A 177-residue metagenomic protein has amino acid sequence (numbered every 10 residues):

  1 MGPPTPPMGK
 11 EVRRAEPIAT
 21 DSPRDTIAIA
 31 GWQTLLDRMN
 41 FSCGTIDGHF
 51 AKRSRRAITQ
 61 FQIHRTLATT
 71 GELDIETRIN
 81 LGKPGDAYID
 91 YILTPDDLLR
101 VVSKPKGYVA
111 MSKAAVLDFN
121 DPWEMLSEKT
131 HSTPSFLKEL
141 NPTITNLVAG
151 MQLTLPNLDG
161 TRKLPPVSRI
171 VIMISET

Functional and structural regions predicted by a protein language model:
M1-D25, I29: Compositionally biased, proline/threonine/alanine/serine-rich low-complexity intrinsically disordered stretches
T5-A15, Y88-K106: Terminal intrinsically disordered/low-complexity segments used for targeting and assembly
R14-A19, T66, P84, Y88 (+1 more regions): Long, low-complexity intrinsically disordered regions
S22-R56, Q60, D96-H131: Primarily a LysM-type cell-wall glycan-binding module
K52-R100, K138-R169: Extracellular LysM carbohydrate-binding repeats and other cell-envelope/extracellular binding modules
I170, S175-T177: Short, intrinsically disordered, charge-balanced linker/junction segments flanking boundaries in proteins
